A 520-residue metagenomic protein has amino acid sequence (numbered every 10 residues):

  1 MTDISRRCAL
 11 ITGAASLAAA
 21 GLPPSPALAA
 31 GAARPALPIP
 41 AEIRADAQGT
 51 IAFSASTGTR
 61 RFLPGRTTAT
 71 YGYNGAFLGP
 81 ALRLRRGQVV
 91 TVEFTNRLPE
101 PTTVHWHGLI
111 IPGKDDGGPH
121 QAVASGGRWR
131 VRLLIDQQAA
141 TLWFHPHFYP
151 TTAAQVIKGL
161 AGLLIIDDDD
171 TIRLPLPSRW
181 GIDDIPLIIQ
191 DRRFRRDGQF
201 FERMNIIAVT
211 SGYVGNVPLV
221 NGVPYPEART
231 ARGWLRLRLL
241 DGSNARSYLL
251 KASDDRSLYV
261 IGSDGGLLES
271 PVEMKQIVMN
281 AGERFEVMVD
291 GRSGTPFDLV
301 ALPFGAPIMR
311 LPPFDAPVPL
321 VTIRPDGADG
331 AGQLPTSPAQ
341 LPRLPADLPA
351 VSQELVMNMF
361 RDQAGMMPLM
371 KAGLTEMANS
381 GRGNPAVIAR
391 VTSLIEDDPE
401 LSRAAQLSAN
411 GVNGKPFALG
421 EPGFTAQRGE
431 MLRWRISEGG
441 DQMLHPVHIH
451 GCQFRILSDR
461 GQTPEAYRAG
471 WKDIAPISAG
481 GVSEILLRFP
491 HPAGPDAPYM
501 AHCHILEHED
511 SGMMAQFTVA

Functional and structural regions predicted by a protein language model:
M1-D3, C8-A29: N-terminal export signals
A27-A281, V287-M288, S293, G305-P307 (+7 more regions): Histidine-centered copper-binding motifs that mark active-site loops of extracellular/periplasmic copper enzymes
P64-R66, W106-G108, K114-P119, V123 (+2 more regions): Active-site pocket scaffolds in enzymes
R310-L311: Edge beta-strands of extracellular beta-sandwich domains
